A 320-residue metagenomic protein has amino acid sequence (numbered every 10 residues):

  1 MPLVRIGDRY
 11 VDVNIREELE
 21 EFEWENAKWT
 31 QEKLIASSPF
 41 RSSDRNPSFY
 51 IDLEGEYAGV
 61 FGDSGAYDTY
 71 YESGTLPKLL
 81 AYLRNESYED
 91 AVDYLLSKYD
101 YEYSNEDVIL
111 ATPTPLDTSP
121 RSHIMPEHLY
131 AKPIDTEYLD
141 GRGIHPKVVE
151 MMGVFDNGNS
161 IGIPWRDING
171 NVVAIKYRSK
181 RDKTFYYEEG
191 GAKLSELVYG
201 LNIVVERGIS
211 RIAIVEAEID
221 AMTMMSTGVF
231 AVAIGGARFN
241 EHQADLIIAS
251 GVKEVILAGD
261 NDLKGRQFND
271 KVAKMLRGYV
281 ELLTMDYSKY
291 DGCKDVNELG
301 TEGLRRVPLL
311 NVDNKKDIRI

Functional and structural regions predicted by a protein language model:
M1-V13, V60-G62, Y70-S73, F185 (+2 more regions): TOPRIM fold recognition
E18-L83, F155, D167, T284-D286: N-terminal single-stranded DNA-binding subdomain of primase/primase-helicase replication proteins
S38, D63, L80, L139 (+6 more regions): Terminal peptide-recognition signature
Y88-V92, V149: Small-residue helix-packing motif on alpha-helices
A91-A131: Conserved active-site segments centered on acidic
A131-G141: Short, non-transmembrane alpha-helical segments in secretory-pathway proteins
G141-G158: Short, basic/aromatic recognition patches
N157-G251: Phosphate-handling DNA/RNA-contact segment within nucleic-acid enzymes
